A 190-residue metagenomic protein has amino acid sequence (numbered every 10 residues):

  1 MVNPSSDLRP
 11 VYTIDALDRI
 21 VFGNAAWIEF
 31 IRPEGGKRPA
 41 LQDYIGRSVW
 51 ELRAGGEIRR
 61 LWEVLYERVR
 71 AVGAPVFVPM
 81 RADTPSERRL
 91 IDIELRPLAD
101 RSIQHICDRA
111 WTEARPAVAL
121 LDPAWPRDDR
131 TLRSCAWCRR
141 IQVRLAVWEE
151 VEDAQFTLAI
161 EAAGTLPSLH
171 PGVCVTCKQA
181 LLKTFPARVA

Functional and structural regions predicted by a protein language model:
M1-D15, L65-A71, L98-A190: PAS-family sensory modules
R9, I14-D122: Sensory/regulatory domains in signal-transduction proteins
